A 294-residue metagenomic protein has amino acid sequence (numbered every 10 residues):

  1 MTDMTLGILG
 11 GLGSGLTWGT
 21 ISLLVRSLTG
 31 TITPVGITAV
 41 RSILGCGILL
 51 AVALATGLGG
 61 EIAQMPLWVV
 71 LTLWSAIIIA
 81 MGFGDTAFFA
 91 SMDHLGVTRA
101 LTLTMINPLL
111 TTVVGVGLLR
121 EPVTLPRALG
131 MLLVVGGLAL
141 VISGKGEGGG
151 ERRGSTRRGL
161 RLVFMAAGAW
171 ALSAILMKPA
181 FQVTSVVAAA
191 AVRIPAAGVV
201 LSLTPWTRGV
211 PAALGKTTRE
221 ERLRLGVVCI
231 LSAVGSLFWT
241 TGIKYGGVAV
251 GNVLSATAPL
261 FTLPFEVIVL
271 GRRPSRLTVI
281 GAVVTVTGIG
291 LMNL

Functional and structural regions predicted by a protein language model:
M1-L12, L16-T17, S22-G36, V40-S75 (+5 more regions): Membrane-interface interhelical linkers
M1-L6, L58-Q64, V114-R127, F181-S185 (+2 more regions): Helix-coil boundary and interhelical linker segments in multi-pass alpha-helical membrane proteins
G13, V40-R41, L103-I106, L125-L129 (+4 more regions): Hydrophobic core positions of alpha-helical segments in small-molecule transporters and transporter systems
G19, L50, I78-G82, P108-V113 (+7 more regions): Hydrophobic/small/kink-forming positions within alpha-helical transmembrane segments of polytopic membrane proteins
V35-G36, T98, T124, V187-A188 (+2 more regions): Residues that define the loop-to-transmembrane-helix transition and helix capping in multi-pass membrane transporters
L44-I48, L103-G117, L132, A196-V200 (+3 more regions): Alpha-helical transmembrane segments of compact multi-pass small-molecule transporters, enriched in specific families
L49, V114-V116, P126-K145, L277-L294: Hydrophobic transmembrane alpha-helices of multi-pass small-molecule transport proteins
V52-G59, G117-E121, L140-G144, A180 (+3 more regions): Helix-loop junctions at the membrane-solvent interface of multi-pass transporters, primarily the C-terminal
